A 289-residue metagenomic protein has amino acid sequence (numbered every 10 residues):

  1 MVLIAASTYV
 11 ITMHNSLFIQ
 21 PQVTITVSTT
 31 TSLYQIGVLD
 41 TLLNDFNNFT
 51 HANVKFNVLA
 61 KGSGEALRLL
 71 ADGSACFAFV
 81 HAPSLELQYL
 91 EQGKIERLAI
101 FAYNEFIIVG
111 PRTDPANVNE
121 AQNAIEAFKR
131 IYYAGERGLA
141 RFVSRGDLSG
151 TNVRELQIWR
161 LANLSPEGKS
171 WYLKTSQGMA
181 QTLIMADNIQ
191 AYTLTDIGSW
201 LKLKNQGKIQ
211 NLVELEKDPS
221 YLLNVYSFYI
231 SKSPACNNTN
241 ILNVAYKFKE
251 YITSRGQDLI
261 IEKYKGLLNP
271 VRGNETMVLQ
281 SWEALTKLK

Functional and structural regions predicted by a protein language model:
M1-L3: Hydrophobic H-region at the start of alpha-helical membrane spans
A6-H51, G64, S74, P83 (+2 more regions): Exported/periplasmic ABC-transporter solute-binding proteins
L67-Y103: Short beta-strand-centered segments that line the small-molecule binding cleft or hinge of alpha/beta clamshell
R97, N104-F106, G138-R141: Generic beta-strand structural signal
A99-I100, I107-V109, Y192, S227-Y229: Residues embedded in well-ordered beta-strands
F106, T113-D114: N-terminal Rossmann-like NAD(P) cofactor-binding subdomain of oxidoreductases, focused on the glycine-rich
